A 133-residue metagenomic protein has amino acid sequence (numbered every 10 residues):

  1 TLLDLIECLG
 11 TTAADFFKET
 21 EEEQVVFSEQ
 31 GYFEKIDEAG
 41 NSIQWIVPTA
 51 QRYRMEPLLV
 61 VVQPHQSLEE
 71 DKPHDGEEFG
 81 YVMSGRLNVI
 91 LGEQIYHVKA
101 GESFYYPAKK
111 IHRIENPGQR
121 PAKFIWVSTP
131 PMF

Functional and structural regions predicted by a protein language model:
T1-R54: A short, N-terminal "cap"/entry segment at the start of jelly-roll beta-barrel domains of the cupin/DSBH fold
L2-I6, F16, V82, I114 (+1 more regions): Hydrophobic packing within well-folded, soluble alpha/beta domains
N41, K99-A100, A108-F133: Ligand-binding loop in jelly-roll beta-barrel domains
I46, G92-A108: Short acidic-glycine-tyrosine-enriched beta hairpin
V61-V62, K72-V89: Short, conserved beta-strand element in jelly-roll/cupin
L68-H74, E115-P117: Short histidine-centered beta-strand/loop micro-motifs that create catalytic or ligand/metal-coordination sites
F79, R86-N88, I95, I111 (+1 more regions): Structural motif
